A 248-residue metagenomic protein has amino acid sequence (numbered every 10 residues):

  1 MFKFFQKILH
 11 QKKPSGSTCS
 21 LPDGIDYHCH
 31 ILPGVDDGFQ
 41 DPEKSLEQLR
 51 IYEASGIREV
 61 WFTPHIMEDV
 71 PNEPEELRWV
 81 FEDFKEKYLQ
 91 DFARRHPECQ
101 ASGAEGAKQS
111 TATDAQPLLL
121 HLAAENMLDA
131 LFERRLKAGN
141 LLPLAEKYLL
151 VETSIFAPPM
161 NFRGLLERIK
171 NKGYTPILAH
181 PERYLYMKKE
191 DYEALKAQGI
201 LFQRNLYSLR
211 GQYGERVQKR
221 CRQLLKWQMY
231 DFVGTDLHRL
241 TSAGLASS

Functional and structural regions predicted by a protein language model:
M1-R95, C99, G106, S110-A115: An N-terminally biased module of ancient metal coordination in phosphate/nucleic-acid-related enzymes
F2, P71-C99, G103-F202: Extended substrate/RNA-proximal surfaces in nucleic-acid metabolism proteins
H28, H180, D236: Conserved, mostly hydrophobic/aromatic
E53, K170, L225-K226: Non-catalytic positions within long, well-ordered alpha-helices that form the structural scaffold/packing of enzyme
I57, M229-Y230: A structural motif
H65, Y230-L245: Short acidic/histidine-rich active-site segments
K188-L195, Y213-R222, W227, L240-S248: Histidine/acidic-residue-rich catalytic or RNA/ligand-binding cores of hydrolases and nuclease-related proteins
L201-G211: His/Asp/Glu-enriched short active-site or ligand-binding loop at hydrolase and phosphoryl-transfer sites
